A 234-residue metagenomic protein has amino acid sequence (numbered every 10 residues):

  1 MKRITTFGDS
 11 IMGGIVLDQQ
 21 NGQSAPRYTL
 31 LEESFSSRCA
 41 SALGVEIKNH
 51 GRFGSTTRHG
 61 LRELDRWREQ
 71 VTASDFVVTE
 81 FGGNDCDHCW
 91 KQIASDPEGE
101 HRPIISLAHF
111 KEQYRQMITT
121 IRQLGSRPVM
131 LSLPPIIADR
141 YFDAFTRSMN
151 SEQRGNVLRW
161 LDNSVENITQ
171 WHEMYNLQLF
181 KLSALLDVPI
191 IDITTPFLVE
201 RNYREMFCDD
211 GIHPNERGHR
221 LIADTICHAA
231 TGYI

Functional and structural regions predicted by a protein language model:
M1-G51, D65-A73, V77: Serine-esterase "nucleophile elbow" of acetyl-processing enzymes
I4-T5, S55, T119, D224: Intrinsically disordered/low-complexity terminal segments and short unstructured peptides
G8, G14-V16, G51-G54, G82 (+2 more regions): Glycine-centered flexibility sites
I15-V16, R58, H88: Short N-terminal helix/helix-N-cap motif within the alpha/beta-hydrolase-1
Q19-R38, T56, S106, S132 (+2 more regions): Secondary-structure junction/capping motif
S55-L64: Structural motif
E63-I234: Alpha-helical cap/lid subdomain in secreted, periplasmic, or secretory-pathway luminal O-acyl-processing enzymes
